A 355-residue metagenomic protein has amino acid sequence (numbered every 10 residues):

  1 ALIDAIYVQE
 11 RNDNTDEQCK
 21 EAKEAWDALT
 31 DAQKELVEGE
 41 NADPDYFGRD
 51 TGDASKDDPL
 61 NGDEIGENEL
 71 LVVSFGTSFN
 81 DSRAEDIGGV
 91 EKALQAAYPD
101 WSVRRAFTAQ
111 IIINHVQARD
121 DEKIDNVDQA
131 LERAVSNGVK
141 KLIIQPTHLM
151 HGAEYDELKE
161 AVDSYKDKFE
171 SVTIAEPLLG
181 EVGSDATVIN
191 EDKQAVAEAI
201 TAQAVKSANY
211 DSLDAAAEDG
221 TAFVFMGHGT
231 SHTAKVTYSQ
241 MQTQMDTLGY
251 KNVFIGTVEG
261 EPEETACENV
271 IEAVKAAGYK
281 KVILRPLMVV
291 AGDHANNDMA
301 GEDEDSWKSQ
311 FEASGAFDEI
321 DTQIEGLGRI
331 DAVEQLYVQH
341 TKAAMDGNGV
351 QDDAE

Functional and structural regions predicted by a protein language model:
A1-D50: Beta-rich interaction/scaffold domains
D45-I283, M288-E355: Extended amphipathic ligand-handling, pore-lining, and cofactor/metal-binding catalytic surfaces
